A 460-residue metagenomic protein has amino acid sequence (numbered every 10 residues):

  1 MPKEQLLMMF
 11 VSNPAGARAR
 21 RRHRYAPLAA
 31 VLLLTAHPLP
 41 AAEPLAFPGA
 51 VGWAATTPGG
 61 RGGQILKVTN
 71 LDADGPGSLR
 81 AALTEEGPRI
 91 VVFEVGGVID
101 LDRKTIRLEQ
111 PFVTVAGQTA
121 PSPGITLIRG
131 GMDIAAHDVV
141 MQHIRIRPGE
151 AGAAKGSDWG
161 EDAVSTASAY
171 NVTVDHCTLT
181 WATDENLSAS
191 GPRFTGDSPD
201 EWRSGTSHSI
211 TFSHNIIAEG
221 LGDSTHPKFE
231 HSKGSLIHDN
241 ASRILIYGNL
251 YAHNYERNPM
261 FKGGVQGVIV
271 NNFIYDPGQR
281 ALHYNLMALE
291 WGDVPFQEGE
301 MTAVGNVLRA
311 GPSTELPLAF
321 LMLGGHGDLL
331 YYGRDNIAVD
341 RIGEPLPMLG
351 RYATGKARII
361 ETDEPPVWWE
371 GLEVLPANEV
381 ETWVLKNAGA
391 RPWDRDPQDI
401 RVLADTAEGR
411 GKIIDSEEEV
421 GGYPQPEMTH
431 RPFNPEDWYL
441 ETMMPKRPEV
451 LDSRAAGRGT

Functional and structural regions predicted by a protein language model:
A26-H37: Bacterial N-terminal signal peptides
A46-V91: Acidic Gly/Asp/Thr-rich repetitive segments characteristic of extracellular carbohydrate-active and adhesion proteins
T57, G77-T84, L101-Q110, R129-D133 (+2 more regions): Short, T/G/N/S-enriched strand-turn elements that build extracellular solenoid repeat scaffolds
D100-L245: Right-handed parallel beta-helix
P148, W181, E219, A252-H253 (+4 more regions): Residues in short coils/turns that link rungs of repeat/solenoid architectures in beta-rich domains
Q266, P277-P397: Active-site/pore-lining binding-face segments in mid-to-C-terminal subdomains
R341, P347-T460: C-terminal functional modules
